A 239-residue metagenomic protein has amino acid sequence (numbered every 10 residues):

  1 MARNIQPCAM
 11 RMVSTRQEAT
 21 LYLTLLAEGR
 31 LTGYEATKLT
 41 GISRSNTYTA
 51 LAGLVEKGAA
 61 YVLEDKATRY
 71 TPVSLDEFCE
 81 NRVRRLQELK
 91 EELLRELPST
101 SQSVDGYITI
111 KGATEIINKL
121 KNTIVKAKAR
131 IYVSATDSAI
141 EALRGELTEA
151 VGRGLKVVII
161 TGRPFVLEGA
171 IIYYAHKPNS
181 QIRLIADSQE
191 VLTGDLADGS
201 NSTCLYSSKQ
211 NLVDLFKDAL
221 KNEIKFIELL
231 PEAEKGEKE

Functional and structural regions predicted by a protein language model:
R3-E18, T32, Y48, A59-L86: Short, cationic-aromatic polyanion-contact patches
A19-G29: Short amphipathic alpha-helical interface segments
E28, K57-G58, Q189: Alpha-helix C-caps/helix-loop-beta hinges
G29-R30, G41: Central "turn" residue of the DNA-binding helix-turn-helix
E35-T40: A short acidic, leucine-rich amphipathic alpha-helix
G41-G53: Short amphipathic alpha-helical interaction segments
D76-E149: PLD-like (HKD) phosphodiesterase/transphosphatidyltransferase domain
L147-E239: C-terminal regulatory/effector modules of DNA-binding transcriptional regulators
